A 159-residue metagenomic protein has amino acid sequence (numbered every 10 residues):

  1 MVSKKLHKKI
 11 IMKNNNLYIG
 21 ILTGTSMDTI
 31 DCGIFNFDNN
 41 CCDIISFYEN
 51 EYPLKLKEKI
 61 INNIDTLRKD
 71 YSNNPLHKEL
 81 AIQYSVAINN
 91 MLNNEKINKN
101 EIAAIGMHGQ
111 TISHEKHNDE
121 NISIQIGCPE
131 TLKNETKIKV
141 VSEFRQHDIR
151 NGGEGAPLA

Functional and structural regions predicted by a protein language model:
M1-A159: Short acidic/glycine-rich loops and adjacent helix/strand connectors that line catalytic pockets where negatively
